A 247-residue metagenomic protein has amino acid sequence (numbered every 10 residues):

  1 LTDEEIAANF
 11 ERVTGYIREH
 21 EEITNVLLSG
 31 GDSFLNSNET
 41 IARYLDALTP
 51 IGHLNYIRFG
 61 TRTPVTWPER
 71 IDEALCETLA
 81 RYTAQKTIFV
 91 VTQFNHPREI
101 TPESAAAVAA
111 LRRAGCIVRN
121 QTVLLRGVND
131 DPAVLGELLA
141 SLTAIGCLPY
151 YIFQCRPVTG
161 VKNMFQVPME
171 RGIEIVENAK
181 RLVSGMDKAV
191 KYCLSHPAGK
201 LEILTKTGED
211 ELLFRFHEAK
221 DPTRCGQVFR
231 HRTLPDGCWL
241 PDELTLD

Functional and structural regions predicted by a protein language model:
L1-E4: Glycine-rich active-site/cofactor-binding loop and its immediate structural neighborhood
N9-N25, G31-V183: Conserved AdoMet/S-adenosylmethionine-binding subsite of the radical SAM
T143-D247: Auxiliary Fe-S-binding modules of radical SAM enzymes
